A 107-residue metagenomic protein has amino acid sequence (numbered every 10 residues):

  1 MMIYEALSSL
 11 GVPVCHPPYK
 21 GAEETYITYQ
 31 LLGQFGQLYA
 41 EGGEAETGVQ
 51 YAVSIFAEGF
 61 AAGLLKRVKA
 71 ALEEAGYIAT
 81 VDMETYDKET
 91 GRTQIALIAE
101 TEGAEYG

Functional and structural regions predicted by a protein language model:
M1-Q50, F56-G107: Long, contiguous binding/interaction regions
